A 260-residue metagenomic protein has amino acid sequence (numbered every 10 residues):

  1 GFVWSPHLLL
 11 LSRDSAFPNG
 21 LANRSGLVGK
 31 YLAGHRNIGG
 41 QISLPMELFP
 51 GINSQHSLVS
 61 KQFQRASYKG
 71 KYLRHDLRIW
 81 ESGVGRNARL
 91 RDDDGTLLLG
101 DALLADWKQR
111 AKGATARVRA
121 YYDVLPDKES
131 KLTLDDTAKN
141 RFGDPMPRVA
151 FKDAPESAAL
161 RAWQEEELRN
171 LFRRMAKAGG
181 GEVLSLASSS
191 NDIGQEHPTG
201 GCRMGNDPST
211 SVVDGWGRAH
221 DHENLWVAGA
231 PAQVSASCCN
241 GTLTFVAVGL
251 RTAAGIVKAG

Functional and structural regions predicted by a protein language model:
G1-I52, G229, T242-T244, V248 (+1 more regions): Glycine-rich loop(s) and the adjacent beta-strand/alpha-helix scaffold that form part
S12-S15, R89-D93, L103-W107, F172-K177 (+2 more regions): N-terminal start-of-chain detector that recognizes signal peptides and the immediate post-cleavage beginning
N23-P147, P155, Q195-P198, H220 (+1 more regions): FAD cofactor-binding and catalytic pocket of flavoenzymes
R24-G26, S60-K61, Y68-Y72, M146-A150 (+4 more regions): Short, surface-exposed, polar/charged, turn-prone segments marking secondary-structure boundaries
G113-V124, E129, D144-S235, T242: A glycine-rich dinucleotide-binding beta-alpha-beta segment and adjacent secondary-structure elements that constitute
A138, E167-R174, G249-G260: Internal hydrophobic alpha-helix adjacent to the cofactor/substrate pocket in enzyme cavities
